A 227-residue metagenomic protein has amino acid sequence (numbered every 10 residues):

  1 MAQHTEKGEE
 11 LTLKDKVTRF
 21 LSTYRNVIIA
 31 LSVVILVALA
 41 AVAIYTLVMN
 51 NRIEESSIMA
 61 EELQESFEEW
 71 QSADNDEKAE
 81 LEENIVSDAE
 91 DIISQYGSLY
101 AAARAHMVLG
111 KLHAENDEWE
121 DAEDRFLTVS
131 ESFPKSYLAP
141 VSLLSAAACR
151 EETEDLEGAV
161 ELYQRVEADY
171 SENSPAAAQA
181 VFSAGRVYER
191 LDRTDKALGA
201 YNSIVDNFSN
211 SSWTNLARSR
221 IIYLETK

Functional and structural regions predicted by a protein language model:
M1-K227: Acidic, polar-rich low-complexity tracts and alpha-helical solenoid repeat scaffolds
